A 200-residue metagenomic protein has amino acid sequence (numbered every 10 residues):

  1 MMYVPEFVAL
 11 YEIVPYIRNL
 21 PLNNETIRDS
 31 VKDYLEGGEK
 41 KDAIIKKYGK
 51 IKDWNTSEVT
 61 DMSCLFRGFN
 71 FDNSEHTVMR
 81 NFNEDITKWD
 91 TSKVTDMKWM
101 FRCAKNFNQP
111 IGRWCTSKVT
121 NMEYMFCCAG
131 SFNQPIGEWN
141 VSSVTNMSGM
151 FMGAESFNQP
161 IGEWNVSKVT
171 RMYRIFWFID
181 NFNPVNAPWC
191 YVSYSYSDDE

Functional and structural regions predicted by a protein language model:
M1-E200: Negatively charged
